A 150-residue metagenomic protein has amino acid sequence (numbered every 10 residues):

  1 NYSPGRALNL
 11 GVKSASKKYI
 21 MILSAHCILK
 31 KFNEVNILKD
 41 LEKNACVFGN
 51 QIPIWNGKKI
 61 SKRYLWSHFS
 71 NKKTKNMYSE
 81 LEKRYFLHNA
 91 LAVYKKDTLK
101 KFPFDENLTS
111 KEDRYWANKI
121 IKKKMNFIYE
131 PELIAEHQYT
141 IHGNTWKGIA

Functional and structural regions predicted by a protein language model:
N1-A15: Glycine-rich, basic loop-to-helix element that forms the pyrophosphate-binding segment of sugar-nucleotide handling
S16-K17, H88-K101: Conserved nucleotide-sugar donor-binding and metal-coordinating catalytic region shared by glycosyltransferases
I20: Short aromatic/hydrophobic "clamp" motif used to bind/position activated sugar donors
L23-H26: Active-site acidic Asp-centered loop
I28-S61: Conserved donor NDP-sugar-binding/catalytic core segment of glycosyltransferases
T74-Y94: A recurrent flexible, glycine/aromatic-enriched loop bordering the glycosyltransferase active site that acts as
T109-W116: Acidic donor-binding loop at a coil-to-helix junction in glycosyltransferase catalytic cores that engages
N126-K147: Active-site donor/metal-binding and catalytic loop motifs of nucleotide-sugar-dependent glycosylation enzymes
